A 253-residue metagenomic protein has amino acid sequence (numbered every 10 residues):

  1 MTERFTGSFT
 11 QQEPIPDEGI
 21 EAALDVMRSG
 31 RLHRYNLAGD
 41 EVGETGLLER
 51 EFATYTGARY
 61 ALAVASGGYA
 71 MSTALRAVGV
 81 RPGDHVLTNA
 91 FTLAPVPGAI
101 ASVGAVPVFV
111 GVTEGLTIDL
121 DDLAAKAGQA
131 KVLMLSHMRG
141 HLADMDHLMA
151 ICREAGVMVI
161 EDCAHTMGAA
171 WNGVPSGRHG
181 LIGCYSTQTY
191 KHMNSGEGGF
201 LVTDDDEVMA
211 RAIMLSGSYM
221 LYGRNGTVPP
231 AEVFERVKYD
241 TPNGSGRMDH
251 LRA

Functional and structural regions predicted by a protein language model:
M1-G68, S72-A77, R81, R153: Conserved PLP-binding active-site segment in aminotransferase class I/II-type PLP enzymes
E41-T45, G67-M71, T92-L93, L116 (+2 more regions): Conserved donor sugar-nucleotide recognition element shared by glycan-biosynthetic enzymes
G57, T73, N89, T189 (+1 more regions): Conserved beta-strand->loop/alpha-helix structural units within folded catalytic cores of enzymes with alpha/beta
Y60, P82-H85, A210-R211: Short acidic capping loops at alpha-helix termini that bridge into adjacent secondary structure
A63, T88, L201: Conserved SAM-binding loop
R76-C163, A170: PLP-dependent aminotransferase-like
T166-N172, H179-A253: Active-site region of PLP-dependent enzymes
